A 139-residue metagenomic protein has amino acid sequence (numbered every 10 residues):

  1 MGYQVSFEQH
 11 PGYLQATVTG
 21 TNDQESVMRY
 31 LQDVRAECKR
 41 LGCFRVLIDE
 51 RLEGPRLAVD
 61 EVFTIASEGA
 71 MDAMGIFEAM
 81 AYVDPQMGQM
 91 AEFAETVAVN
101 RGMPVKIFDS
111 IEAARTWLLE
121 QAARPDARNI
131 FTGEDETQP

Functional and structural regions predicted by a protein language model:
M1-P139: Amphipathic, Lys/Arg-enriched alpha-helical "gate/interface" segment within cytosolic domains that mediates
